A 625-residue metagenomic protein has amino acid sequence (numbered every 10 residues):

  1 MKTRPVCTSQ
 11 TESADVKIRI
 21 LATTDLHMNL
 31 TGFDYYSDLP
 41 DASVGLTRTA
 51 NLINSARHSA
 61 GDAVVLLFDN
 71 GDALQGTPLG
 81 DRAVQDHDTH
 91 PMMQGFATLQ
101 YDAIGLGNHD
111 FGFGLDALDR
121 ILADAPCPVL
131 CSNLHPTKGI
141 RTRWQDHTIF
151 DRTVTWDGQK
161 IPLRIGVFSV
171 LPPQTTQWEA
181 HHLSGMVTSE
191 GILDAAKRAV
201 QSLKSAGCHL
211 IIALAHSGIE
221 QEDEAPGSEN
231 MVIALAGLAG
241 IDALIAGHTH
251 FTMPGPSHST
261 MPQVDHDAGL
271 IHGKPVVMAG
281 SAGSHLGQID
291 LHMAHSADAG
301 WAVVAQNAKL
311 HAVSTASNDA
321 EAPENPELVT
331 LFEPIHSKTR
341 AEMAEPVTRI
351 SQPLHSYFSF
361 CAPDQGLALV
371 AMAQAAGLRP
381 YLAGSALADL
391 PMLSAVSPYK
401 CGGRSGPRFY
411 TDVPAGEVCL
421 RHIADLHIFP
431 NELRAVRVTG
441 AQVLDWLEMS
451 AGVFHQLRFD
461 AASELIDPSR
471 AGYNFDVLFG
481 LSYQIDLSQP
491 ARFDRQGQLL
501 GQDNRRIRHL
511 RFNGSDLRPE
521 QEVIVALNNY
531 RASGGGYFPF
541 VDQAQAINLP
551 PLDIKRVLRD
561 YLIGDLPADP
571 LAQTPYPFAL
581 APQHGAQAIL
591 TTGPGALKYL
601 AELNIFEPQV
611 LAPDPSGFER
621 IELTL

Functional and structural regions predicted by a protein language model:
M1-A312, L369-A373, G377, L382-S385 (+1 more regions): Acidic, metal/ion-coordinating pockets
K2-L46, A50-L52, W178-E179, S184 (+1 more regions): Catalytic centers of hydrolytic enzymes
